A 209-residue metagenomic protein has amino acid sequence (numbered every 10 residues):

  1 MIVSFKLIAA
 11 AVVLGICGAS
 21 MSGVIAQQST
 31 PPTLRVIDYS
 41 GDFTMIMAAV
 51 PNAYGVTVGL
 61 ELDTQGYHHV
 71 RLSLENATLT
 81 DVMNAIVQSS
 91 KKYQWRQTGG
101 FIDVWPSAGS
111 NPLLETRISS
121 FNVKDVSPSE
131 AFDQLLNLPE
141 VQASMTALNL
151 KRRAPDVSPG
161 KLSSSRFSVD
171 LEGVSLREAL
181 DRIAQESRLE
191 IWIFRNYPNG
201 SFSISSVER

Functional and structural regions predicted by a protein language model:
I2-R209: N-terminal targeting/assembly segments of extracytoplasmic apparatus and virion spike/baseplate proteins
